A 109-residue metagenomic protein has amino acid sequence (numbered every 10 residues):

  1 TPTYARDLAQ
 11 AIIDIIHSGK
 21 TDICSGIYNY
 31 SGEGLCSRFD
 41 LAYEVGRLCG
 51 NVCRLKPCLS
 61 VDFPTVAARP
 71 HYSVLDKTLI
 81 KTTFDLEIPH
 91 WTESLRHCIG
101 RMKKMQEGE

Functional and structural regions predicted by a protein language model:
T1-H17: Substrate-positioning beta->alpha
T3, C36, L75, L86-P89: Residue-level signal for the nucleotide or nucleotide-sugar donor/cofactor binding architecture
Y4, E33, H71: Glycine/small-residue-rich pyrophosphate-binding loop that anchors the diphosphate of NDP-sugar donors
A11, S18-V66, E107: Mid/C-terminal beta-alpha module of Rossmann-like enzyme folds, strongest in SDR-family dehydrogenases/epimerases
I16-K20, F84, M102, Q106: A general structural signal marking secondary-structure boundaries and capping sites
D62-K81: A hydrophobic C-terminal alpha-helical subdomain
W91-E109: Amphipathic terminal alpha-helices
